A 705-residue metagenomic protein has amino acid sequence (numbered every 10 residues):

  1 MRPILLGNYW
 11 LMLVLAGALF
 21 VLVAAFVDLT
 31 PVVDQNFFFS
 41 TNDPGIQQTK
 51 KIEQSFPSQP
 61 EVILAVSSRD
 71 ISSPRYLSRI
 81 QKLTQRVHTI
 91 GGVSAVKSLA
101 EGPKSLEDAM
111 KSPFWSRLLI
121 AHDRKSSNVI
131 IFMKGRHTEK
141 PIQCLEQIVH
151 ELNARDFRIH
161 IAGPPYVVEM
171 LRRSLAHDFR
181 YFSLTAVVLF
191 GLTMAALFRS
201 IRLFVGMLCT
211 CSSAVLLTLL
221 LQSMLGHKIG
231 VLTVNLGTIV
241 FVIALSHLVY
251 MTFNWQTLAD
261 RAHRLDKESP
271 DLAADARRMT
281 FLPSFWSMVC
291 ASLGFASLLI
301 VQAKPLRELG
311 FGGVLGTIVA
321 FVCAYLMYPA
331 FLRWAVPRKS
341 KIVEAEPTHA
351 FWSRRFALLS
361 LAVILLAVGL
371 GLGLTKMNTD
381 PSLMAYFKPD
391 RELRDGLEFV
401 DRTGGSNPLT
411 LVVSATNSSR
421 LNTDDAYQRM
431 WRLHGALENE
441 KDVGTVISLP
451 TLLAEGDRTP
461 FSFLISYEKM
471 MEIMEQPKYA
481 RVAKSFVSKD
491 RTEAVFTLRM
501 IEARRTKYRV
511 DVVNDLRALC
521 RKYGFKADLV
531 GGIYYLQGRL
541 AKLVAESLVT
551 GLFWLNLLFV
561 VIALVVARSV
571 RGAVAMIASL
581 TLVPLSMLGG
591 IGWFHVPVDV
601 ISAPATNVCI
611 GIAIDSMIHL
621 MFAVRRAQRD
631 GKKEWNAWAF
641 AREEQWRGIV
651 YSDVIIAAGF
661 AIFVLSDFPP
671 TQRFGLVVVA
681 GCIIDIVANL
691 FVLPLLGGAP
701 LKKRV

Functional and structural regions predicted by a protein language model:
M1-V33, R136-S382, L519-V705: Membrane-embedded transmembrane helical bundles of large multi-pass transporters/channels
N8, V87-V93, A303, T403 (+2 more regions): Acidic-histidine catalytic/liganding microenvironments
V32-V93, D425-Y427: Juxtamembrane extramembrane loops of integral membrane proteins
P44, E61, F356-I473: Juxtamembrane segments of multi-pass membrane proteins
I46-Q47, S78-F132, C144, E169-R173 (+3 more regions): Extracytoplasmic
E61, G91-L106, R155-P164, K441-T451 (+1 more regions): Short beta-strand elements
V62-R69, S116-H150, R158-H160, L409-A415 (+3 more regions): A short beta-strand structural signal in non-transmembrane regions
S78-V87, P141-V149, A426-L437, R509-L519: Short amphipathic alpha-helices in soluble, non-transmembrane regions that often serve as interface/regulatory elements
